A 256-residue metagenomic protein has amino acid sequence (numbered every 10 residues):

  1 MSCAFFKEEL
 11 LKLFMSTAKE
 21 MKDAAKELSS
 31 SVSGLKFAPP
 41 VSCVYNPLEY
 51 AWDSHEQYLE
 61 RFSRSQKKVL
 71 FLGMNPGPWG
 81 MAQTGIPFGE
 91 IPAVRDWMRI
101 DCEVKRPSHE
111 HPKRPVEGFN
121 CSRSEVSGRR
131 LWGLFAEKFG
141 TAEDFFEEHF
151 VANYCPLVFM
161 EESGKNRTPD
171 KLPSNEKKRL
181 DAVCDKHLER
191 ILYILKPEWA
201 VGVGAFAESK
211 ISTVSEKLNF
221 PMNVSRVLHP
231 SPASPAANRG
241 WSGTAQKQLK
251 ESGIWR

Functional and structural regions predicted by a protein language model:
K7-E8: Generic detector of N-terminal low-structure segments
L11-W199, E208-S212, P235-A236, T244-R256: A polyanion-binding, active-site-adjacent surface
N75, A205, P230: Active-site metal-binding loops of divalent metal-dependent hydrolases
S212-F220: Short, surface-exposed basic-aromatic patches at helix termini and helix-loop junctions that form
N219-H229: Short hydrophobic/aromatic-enriched beta-strand-loop microsegments
H229-G240: Short, charged, surface-exposed secondary-structure boundary motifs
